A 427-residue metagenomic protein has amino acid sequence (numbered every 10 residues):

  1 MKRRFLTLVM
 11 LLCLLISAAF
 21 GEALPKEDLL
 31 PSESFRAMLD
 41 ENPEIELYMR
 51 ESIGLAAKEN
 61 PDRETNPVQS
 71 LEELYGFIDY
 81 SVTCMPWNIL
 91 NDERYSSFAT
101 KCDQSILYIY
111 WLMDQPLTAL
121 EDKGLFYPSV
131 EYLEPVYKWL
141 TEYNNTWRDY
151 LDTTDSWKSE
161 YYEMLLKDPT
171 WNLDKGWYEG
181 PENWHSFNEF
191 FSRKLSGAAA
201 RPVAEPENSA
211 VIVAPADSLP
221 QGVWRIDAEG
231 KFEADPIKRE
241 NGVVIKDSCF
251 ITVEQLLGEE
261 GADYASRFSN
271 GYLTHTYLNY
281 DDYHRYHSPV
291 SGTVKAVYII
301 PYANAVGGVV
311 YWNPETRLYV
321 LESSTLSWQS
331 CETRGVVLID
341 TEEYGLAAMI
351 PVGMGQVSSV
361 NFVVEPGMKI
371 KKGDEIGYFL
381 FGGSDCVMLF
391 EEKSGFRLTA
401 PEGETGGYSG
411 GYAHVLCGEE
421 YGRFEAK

Functional and structural regions predicted by a protein language model:
M1-F5: Positively charged n-region of N-terminal signal peptides that target proteins for export
L8-S17: Bacterial N-terminal signal peptides
A19-G21: Ser/Thr-rich, Proline-interspersed low-complexity disordered segments
A23-K427: Contiguous, well-folded functional domains in the mature portion of proteins
